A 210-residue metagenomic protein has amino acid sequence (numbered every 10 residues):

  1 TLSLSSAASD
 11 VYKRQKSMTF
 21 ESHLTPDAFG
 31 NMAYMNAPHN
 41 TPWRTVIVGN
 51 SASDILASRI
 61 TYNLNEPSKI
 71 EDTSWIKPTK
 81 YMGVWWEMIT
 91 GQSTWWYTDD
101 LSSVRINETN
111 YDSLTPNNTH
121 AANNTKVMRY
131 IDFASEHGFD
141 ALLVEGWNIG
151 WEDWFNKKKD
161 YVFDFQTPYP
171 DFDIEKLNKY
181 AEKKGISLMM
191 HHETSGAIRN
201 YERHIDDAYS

Functional and structural regions predicted by a protein language model:
T1-Y12: Short, small-residue-biased leader/transition segments that mark boundaries at the very start of proteins
S3-L4, E21-P26, R59-N63: A short linear-motif detector with a strong N-terminal bias
R14-S17, L24-A33, T41-V48: Extended, non-transmembrane interaction/recognition domains
N36-D132, H137, A141: An acidic-aromatic substrate-binding cleft motif
Y81, T94-W96, N107-S210: Substrate-binding cleft of carbohydrate-active enzyme catalytic domains
